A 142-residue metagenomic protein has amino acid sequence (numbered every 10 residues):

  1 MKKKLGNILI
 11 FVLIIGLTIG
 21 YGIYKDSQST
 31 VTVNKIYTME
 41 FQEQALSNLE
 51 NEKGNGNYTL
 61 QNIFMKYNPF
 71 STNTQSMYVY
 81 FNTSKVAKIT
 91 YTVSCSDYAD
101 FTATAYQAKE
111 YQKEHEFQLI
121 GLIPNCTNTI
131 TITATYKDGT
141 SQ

Functional and structural regions predicted by a protein language model:
M1-V12: N-terminal Sec-pathway targeting helices
G20-I89: N-terminal non-catalytic regions of secreted/periplasmic and cell-surface proteins
Y91-C95: Conserved aromatic beta-strand anchor motif in extracellular beta-sandwich/beta-rich domains
D97-Q107: Surface-exposed loop/edge segments in extracytoplasmic proteins
K113-Q118: Short S/T/G- and acidic-enriched coil/turn segments that sit immediately N-terminal to beta-strands in beta-sandwich
L119-T127: Surface-exposed, short loops/turns at beta-strand junctions within beta-sandwich domains
I132-A134: Conserved structural position at the C-terminal beta-strand of extracellular beta-sandwich adhesion modules
K137-Q142: Extracellular fibronectin type III
